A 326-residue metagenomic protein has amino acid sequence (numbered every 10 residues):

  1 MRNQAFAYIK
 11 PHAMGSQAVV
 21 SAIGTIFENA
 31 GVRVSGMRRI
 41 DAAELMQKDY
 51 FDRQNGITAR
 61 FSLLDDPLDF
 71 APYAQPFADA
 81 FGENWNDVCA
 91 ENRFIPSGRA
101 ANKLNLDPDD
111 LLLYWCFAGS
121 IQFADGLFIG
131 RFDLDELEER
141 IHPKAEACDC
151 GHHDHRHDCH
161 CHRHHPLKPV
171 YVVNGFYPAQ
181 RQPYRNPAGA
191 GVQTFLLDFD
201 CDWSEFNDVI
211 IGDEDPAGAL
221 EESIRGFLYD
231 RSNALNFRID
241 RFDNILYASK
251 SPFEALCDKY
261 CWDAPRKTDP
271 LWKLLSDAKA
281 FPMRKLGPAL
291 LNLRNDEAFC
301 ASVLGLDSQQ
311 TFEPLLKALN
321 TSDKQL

Functional and structural regions predicted by a protein language model:
M1-L326: Non-catalytic terminal and connector segments of soluble metabolic enzymes
